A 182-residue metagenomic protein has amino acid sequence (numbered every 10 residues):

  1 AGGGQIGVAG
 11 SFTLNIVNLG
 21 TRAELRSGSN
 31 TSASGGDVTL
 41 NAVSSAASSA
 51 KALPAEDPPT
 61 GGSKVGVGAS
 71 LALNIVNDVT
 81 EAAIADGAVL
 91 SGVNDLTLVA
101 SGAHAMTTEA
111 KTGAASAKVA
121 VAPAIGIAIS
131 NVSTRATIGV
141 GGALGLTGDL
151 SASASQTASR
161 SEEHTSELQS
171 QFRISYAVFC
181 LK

Functional and structural regions predicted by a protein language model:
A1-E162, S166, S170-S175, F179: Low-complexity, glycine- and small/polar-enriched segments
